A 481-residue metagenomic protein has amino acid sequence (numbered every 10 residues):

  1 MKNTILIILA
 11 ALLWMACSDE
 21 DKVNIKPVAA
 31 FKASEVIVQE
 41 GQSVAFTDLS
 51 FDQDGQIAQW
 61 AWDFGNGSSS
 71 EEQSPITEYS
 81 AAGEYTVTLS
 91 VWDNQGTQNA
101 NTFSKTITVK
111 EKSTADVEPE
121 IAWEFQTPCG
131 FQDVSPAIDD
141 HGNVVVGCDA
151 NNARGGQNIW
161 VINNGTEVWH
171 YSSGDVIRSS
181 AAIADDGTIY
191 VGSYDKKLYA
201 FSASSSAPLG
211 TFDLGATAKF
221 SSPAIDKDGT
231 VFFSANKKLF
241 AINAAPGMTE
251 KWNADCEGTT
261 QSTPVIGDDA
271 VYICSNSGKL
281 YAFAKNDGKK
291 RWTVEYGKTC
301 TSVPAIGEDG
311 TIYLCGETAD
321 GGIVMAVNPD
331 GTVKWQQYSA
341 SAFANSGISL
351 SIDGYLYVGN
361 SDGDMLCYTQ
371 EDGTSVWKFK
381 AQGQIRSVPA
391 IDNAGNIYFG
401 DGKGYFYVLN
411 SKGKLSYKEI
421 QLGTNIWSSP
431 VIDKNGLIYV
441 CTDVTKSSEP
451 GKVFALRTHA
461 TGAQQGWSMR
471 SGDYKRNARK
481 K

Functional and structural regions predicted by a protein language model:
M1-K26: Bacterial Sec-dependent N-terminal signal peptides
K2, F31, E35, F46-T47 (+9 more regions): Sparse, context-dependent recognition of short Cys/His-centered cofactor- or disulfide-binding micro-motifs
N3-I8, V36-I37, Q42, S50-D54 (+4 more regions): Alpha-helical interaction segments
A10, E20, Y79-S80, T211 (+1 more regions): Intrinsically disordered, low-complexity regions
A11, M15-A16, P27-V28, W60 (+5 more regions): Short amphipathic alpha-helical surface micro-motifs
C17-S113: Extracellular/lumenal mature domains of secreted and surface-exposed proteins
K110-K481: Extracytoplasmic/lumenal domain signature
